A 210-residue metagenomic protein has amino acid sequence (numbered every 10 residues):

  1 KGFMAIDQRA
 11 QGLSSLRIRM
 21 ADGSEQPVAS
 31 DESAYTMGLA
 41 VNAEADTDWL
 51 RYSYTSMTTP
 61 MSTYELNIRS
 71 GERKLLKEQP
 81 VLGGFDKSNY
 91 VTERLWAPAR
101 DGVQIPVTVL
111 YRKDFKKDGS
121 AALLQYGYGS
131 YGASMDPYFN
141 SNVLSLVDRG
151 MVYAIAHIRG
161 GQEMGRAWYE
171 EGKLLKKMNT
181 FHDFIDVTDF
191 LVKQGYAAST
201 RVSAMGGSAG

Functional and structural regions predicted by a protein language model:
K1, A21-V41, R69-S88: Multi-bladed beta-propeller domains
K1-D7, S33-S53, E93, S141-L144: Conserved beta-propeller blade repeats
A5-Q11, R19, R51-M57, N67: Beta-strand C-termini and the immediately following turn/loop, strongest in propeller blades
I6-D7, P27, L50-S53, G132 (+2 more regions): Long, ordered, helix-rich scaffold segments
A10, D22, A99-D101: Short loop/turn positions at the edges of beta-strands in beta-sheet-rich folds
Q11-L13, T58, G102-I105: Coil-to-beta-strand transition motifs
S15-R17, S62-Y64: A short loop-to-beta-strand structural motif that recurs across blades of beta-propeller domains
I68-E72, L76-G207: Cap/lid segment of the alpha/beta-hydrolase catalytic domain
